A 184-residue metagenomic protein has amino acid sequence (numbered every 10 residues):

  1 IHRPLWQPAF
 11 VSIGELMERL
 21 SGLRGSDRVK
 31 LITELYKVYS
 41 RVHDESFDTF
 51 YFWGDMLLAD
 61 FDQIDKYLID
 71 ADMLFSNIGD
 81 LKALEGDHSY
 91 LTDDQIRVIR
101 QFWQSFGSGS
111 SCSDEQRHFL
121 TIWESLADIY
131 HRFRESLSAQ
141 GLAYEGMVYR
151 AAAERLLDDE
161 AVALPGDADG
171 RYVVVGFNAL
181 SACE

Functional and structural regions predicted by a protein language model:
H2-G166, A182: Basic/charged alpha-beta structural segments of nucleotide/phosphate-handling enzymes
A168-L180: Conserved P-loop NTPase "ATPase switch" module shared by AAA+ and STAND
